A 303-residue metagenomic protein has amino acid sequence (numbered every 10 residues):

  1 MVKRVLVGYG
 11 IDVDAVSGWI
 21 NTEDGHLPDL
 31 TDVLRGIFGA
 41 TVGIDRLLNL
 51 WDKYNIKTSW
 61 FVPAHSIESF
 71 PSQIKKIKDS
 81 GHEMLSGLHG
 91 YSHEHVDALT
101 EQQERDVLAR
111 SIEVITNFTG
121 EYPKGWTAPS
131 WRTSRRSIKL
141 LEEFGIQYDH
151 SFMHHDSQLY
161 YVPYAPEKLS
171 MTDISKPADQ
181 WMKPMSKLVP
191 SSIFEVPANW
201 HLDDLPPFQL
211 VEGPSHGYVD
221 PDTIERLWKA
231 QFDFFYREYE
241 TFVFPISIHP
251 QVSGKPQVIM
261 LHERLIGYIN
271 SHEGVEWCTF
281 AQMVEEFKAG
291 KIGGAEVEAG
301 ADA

Functional and structural regions predicted by a protein language model:
M1-L85, L265-Y268, G274: Active-site beta->alpha N-cap acidic-glycine motif
D12, W51, W126, L141 (+3 more regions): Conserved, mostly hydrophobic/aromatic
I20, P206-S215, P256-I259, A289: Short conserved micro-motifs at the rims of enzyme active sites and ligand-binding pockets
D32-R35, L99-V107, H216-T223, Q257-L261: Alpha-helix N-cap and loop-to-helix initiation/capping positions
I44-L48, P71-I74, R105-I112, I138 (+2 more regions): Generic structural signal for well-ordered alpha-helices, preferentially at hydrophobic/aromatic core positions
Y54-S134, F152, Q158-L159, P190-S191 (+3 more regions): Metal-dependent polysaccharide deacetylase catalytic core of the NodB/CE4 family, i.e., the active-site-bearing domain
T116-N117, E121-Y239, E296: Active-site-adjacent pocket scaffolds in enzyme catalytic domains
Y148, Y218-A303: C-terminal domain-boundary segment and adjacent tail
